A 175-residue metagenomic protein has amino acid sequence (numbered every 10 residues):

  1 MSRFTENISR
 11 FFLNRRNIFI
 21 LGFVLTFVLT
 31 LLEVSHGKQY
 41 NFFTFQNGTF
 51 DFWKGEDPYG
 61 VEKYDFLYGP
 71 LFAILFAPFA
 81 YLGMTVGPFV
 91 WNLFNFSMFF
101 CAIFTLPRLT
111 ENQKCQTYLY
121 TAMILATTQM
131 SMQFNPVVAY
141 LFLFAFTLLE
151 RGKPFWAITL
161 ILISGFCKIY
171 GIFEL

Functional and structural regions predicted by a protein language model:
F4, I8-P107, I124-T127: TM-lumen/periplasm interface segments of multi-pass membrane proteins, especially the first transmembrane helix
Y81, Q133, R151-G152: Helix-loop interface residues and adjacent transmembrane-helix termini in multi-pass membrane transporters, primarily
L93, Y120-T121, T159-I163: Residue-level signature of the transmembrane alpha-helical core of multi-pass small-molecule transporters
I103-I124, W156: Transmembrane-helix signature of polytopic, membrane-embedded enzymes that assemble or transfer cell-envelope glycans
M130-V138: Short acidic/glycine- and proline-prone juxtamembrane loop motifs at membrane-interface regions of multi-pass membrane
L143-W156: Membrane-interface transmembrane helices that cradle and orient dolichyl/undecaprenyl
F155-L175: Membrane-interface alpha helices of multi-pass inner-membrane proteins
